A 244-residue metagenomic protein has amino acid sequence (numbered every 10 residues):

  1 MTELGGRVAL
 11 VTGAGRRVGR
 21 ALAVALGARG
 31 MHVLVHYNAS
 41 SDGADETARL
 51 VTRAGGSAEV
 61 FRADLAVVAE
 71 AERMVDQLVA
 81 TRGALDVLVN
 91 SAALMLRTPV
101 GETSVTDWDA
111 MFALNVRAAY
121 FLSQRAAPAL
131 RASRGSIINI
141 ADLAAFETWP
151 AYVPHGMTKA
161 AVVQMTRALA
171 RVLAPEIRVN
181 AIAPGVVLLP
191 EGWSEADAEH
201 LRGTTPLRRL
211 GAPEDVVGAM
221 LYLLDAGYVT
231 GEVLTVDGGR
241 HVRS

Functional and structural regions predicted by a protein language model:
G15-R17: Conserved glycine-rich cofactor-binding loop
M31-E46: Conserved glycine-rich Rossmann-like NAD(P)H-binding loop of the short-chain dehydrogenase/reductase
S41, R62-R73, V105, E214-D215: The beta1-alpha1 cofactor-binding region of Rossmann-like NAD(H)/NADP(H)-dependent oxidoreductases
S91-L96, G238-G239: Conserved NAD(P)H cofactor-binding loop of Rossmann-fold oxidoreductase domains
L94, G101-Y120, I138, H155-T158 (+2 more regions): Catalytic Tyr-X3-Lys loop
P99-V100, D107-D109, W193, L201: Substrate-binding pocket helix/loop in short-chain dehydrogenase/reductase
P128, A170-P175: Alpha-helical segment proximal to the catalytic Tyr-Lys
A129, A212-V236, H241: C-terminal substrate-recognition "lid" of short-chain dehydrogenase/reductases
